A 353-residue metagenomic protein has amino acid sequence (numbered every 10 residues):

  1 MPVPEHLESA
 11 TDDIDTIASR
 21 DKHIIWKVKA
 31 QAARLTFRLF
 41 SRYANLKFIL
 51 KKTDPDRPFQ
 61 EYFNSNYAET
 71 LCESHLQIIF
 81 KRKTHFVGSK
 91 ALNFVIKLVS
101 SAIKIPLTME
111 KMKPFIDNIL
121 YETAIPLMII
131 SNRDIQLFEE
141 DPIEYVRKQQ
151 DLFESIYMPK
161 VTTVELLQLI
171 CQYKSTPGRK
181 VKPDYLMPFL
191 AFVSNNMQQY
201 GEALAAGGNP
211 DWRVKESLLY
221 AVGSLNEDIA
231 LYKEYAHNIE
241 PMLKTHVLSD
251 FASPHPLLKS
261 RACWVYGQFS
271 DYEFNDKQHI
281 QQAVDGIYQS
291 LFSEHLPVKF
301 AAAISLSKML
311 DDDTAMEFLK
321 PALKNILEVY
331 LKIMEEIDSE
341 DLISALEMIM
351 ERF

Functional and structural regions predicted by a protein language model:
M1, L7-K27, Y43-T70, T84-G88 (+9 more regions): HEAT/armadillo-like alpha-solenoid scaffolds in large eukaryotic assembly and transport factors
M1-P4, I14-I17, A68-F80, I119 (+6 more regions): Buried hydrophobic core positions in alpha-solenoid tandem helical repeats
S19-V28, Y62, R82-K90, I129 (+5 more regions): Short coil/turn segments at helix-helix junctions and helix-capping linkers within large alpha-helical proteins
K29-A44, L92-P106, L167-Q172, A221-I229 (+5 more regions): Hydrophobic residues within the alpha-helices of tandem HEAT/HEAT-like
A30, F63-E122, H295, K299 (+2 more regions): Repeat-solenoid scaffold signature
Q31, T70, F94, N118 (+10 more regions): Acidic, Ser/Thr-rich intrinsically disordered and amphipathic helical segments
K81-Y235, V329, L346, F353: Alpha-helical repeat/alpha-solenoid scaffolds of the HEAT/ARM/MIF4G superfamily and closely related elongated all-alpha
K233-E335: A domain-scale signal for long, ordered structural cores in large, multidomain proteins
